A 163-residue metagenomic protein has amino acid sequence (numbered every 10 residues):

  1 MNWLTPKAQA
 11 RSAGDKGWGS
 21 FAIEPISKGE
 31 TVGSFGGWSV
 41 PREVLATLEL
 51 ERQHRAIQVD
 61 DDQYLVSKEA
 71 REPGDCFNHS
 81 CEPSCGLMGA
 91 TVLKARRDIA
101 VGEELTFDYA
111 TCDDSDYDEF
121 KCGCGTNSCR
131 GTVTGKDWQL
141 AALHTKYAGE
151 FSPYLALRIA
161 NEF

Functional and structural regions predicted by a protein language model:
M1-G86: Catalytic cores of histone-lysine modification enzymes
H79-F163: C-terminal SET catalytic tail plus cysteine-rich post-SET Zn-binding segment of SAM-dependent SET-domain
